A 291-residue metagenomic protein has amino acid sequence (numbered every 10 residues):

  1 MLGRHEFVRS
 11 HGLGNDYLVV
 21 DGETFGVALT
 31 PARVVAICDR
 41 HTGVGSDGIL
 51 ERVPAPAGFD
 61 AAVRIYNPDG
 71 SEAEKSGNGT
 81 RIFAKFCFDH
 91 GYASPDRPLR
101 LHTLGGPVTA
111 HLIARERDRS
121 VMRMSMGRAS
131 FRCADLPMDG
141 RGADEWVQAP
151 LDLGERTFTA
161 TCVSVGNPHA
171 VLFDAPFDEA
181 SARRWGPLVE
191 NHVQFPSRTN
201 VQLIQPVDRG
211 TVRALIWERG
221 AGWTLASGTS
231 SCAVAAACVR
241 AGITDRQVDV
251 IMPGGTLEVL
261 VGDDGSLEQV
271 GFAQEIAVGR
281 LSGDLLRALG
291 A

Functional and structural regions predicted by a protein language model:
M1-D118, A170-A291: A glycine-rich beta-to-alpha transition motif near the start of alpha/beta enzyme domains, typified by
A73, V121-R123, A134-M138, F173: Flexible, glycine/proline-enriched loop segments at strand-loop-helix junctions that form or flank small-ligand binding
G105, V121-A129: Membrane helix-loop-helix hairpins that form the core translocation module of multi-pass transporters
R123-S125, T159-S164, R213: Active-site-proximal beta-strand elements of phosphoester/diester hydrolases
R128-S130, V165-H169, A273: Glycine-rich beta-alpha junction loops
S130-T159: Active-site glycine-rich loop that binds ribose-phosphate moieties when present
A160, P168-V171: Selected transmembrane alpha-helices and immediately adjacent juxtamembrane segments of polytopic inner-membrane
